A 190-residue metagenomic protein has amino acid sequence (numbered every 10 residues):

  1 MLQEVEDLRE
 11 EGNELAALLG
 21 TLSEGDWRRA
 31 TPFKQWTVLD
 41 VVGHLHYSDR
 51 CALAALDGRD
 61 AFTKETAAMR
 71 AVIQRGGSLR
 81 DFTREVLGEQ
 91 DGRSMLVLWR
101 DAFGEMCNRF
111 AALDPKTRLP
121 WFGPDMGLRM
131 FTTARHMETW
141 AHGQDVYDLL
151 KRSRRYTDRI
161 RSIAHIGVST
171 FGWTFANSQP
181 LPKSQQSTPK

Functional and structural regions predicted by a protein language model:
M1-E4, D57-M69, Q90-R93, V97 (+1 more regions): Structured surface interface patches that mediate subunit assembly and partner/cofactor docking
E4-L19, S23-K34, S48, A52-A55: N-terminal low-complexity, intrinsically disordered tails enriched in Ser/Pro/Gly and acidic/polar residues
E10, F33-Y47, A134-E138: Aromatic- and histidine-enriched alpha-helix N-cap/loop-to-helix transition segments that scaffold the rims
E11-L18, S48, A102-E105, R109-A112 (+1 more regions): Amphipathic, well-ordered alpha-helical segments in soluble domains
A16-T37, R109-M126: Helix-loop segments that flank and shape redox-cofactor active sites
V42-R75: Conserved alpha-helical segments that form or flank metal/cofactor-binding pockets of metalloenzymes
R80-A102: A short, structured beta-strand-centered segment in the mid-to-C-terminal lobe of catalytic cores from group-transfer
